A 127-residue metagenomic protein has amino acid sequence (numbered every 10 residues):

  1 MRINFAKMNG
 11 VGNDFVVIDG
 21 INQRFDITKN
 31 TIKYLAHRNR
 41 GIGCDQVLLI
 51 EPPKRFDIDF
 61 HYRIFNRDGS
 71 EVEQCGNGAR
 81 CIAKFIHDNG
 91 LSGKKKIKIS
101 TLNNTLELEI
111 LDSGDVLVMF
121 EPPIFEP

Functional and structural regions predicted by a protein language model:
M1-D112: A glycine-rich beta-to-alpha transition motif near the start of alpha/beta enzyme domains, typified by
N103-P127: Catalytic phosphate-donor-binding core of small-molecule kinases
